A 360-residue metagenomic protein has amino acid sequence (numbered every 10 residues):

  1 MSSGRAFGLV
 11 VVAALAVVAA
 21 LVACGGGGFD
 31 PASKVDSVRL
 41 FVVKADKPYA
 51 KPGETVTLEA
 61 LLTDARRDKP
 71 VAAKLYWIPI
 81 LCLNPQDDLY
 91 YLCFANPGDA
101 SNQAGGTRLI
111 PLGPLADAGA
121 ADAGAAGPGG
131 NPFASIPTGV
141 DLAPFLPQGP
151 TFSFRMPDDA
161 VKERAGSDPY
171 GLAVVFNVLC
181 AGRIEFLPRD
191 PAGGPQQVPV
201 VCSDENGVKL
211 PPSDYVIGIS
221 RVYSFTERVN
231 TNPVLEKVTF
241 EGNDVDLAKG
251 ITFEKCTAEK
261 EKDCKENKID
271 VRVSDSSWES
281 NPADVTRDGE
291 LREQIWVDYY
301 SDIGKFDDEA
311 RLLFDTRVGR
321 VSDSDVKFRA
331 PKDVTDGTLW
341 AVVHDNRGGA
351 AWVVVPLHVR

Functional and structural regions predicted by a protein language model:
A20-A23: C-terminal motif of bacterial Sec signal peptides marking the signal peptidase cleavage site
G25-F29: Bacterial signal peptide processing site
K44-K51, G242-K262: Short beta-strand segments of immunoglobulin-like
L61-R67, R272-G289: Short amphipathic, basic-aromatic surface patches that mediate peripheral association with negatively charged
K69-Y76, E293-D298: Solvent-exposed loop segments of extracellular immunoglobulin-like
L83-Q148, Q294-D323: Low-complexity "stalk/linker" and mucin-like segments enriched in Ser/Thr/Pro/Ala/Gly
A173-D246, G250-T252, G349-R360: Short beta-strand elements
A341-D345: Conserved structural position at the C-terminal beta-strand of extracellular beta-sandwich adhesion modules
